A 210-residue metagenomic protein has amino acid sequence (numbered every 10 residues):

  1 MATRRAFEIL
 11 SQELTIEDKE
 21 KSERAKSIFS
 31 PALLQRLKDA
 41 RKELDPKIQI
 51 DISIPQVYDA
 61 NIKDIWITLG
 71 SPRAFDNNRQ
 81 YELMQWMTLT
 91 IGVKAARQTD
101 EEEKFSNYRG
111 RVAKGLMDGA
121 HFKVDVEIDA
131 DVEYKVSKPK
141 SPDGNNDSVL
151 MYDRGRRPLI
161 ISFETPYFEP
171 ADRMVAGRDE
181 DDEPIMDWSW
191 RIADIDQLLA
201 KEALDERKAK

Functional and structural regions predicted by a protein language model:
M1-T88: Core segments of small alpha/beta cavity-forming domains
S11, S22, S27-S30, S53 (+7 more regions): Generic serine detector
K19-K21, K26, K38, K42 (+9 more regions): Context-gated lysine
Q56-K140: A short hydrophobic beta-strand element
N107-K210: Compact beta-sheet-dominated globular domain cores
